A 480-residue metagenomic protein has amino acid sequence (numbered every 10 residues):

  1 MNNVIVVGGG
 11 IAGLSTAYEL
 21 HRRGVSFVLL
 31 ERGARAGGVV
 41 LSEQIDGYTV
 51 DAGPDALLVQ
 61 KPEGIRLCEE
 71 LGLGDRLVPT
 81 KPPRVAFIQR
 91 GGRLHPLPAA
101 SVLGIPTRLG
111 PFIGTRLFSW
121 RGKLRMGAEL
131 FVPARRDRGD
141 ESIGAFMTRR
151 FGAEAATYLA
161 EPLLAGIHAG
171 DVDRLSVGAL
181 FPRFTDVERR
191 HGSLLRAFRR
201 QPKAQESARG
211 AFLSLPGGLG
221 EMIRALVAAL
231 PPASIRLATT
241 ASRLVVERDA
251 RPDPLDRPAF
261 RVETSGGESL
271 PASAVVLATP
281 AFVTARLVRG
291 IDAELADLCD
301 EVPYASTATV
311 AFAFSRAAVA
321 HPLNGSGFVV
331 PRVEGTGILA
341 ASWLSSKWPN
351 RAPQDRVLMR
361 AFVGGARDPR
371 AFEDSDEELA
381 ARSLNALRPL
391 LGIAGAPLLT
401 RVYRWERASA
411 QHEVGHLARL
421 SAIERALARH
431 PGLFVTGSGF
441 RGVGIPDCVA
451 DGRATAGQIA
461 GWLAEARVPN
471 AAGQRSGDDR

Functional and structural regions predicted by a protein language model:
N2-L29: N-terminal Rossmann-like FAD-binding beta1-loop-alpha1 element of flavoenzymes
A12, R35, F282: Conserved Rossmann-like nucleotide-cofactor binding loop
H21-I45: Glycine-rich FAD pyrophosphate-binding loop
R23, L237-M359, A366-E373, E377 (+4 more regions): Mid-domain catalytic core of redox enzymes that form a hydrophobic substrate pocket/lid adjacent to a catalytic redox
V25-F27, V275, P397-T400: Hydrophobic anchor at the start of a short beta-strand that flanks the dinucleotide cofactor-binding loop
D46-A134: Dinucleotide-binding Rossmann-like beta1-alpha1 core, especially the glycine-rich loop that anchors the ADP
P98-A100, P322-G325, L339-R480: Conserved flavin/dinucleotide-binding core of flavoenzymes
I105, L109, G122-R243, D249-L255 (+1 more regions): Active-site/ligand-binding neighborhood in enzyme catalytic cores
